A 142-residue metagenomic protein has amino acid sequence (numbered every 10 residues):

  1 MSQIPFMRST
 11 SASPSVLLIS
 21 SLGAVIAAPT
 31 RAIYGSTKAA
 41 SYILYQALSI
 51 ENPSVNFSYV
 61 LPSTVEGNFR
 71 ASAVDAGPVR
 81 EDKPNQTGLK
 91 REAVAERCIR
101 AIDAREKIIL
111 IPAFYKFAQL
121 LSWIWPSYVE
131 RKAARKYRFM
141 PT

Functional and structural regions predicted by a protein language model:
M1-A12, S49-I50: Amphipathic alpha-helical dimer-interface segment in Rossmann-like NAD(P)H-dependent oxidoreductases
L18: Rossmann-fold scaffold of SDR-type NAD(P)-dependent oxidoreductases
S21: Residue(s) in the substrate-gating loop at a strand-loop-helix junction that position the organic substrate next
A24-I26: Conserved catalytic-site region of short-chain dehydrogenase/reductase
A28-A32: Active-site loop immediately N-terminal to the catalytic Tyr-X3-Lys motif of short-chain dehydrogenase/reductase
T37: Active-site helix of classical SDR
S49-A113: SDR active-site lid
D82-T87, A104-T142: Alpha-helical membrane-targeting segments
